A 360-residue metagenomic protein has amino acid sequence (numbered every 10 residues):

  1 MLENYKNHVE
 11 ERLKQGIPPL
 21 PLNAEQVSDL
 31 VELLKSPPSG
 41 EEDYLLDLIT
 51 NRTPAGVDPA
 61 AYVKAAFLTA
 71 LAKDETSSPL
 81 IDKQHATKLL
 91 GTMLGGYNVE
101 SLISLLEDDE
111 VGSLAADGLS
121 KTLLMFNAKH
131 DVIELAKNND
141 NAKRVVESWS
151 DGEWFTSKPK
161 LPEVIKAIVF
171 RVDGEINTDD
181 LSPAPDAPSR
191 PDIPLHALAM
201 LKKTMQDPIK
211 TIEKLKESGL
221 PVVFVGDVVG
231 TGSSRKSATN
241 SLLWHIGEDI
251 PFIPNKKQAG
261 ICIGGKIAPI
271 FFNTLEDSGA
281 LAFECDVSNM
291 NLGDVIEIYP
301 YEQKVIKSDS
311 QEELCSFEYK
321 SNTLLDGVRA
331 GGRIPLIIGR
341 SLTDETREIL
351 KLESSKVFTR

Functional and structural regions predicted by a protein language model:
L2-V31, S36, L324-V328, R333-I337: Amphipathic alpha-helical packing elements
L2-Y5, K121-F155: Eukaryotic acidic, Ser/Thr-rich intrinsically disordered low-complexity regions
Q15-L20, E42-P59, L80-G95, S101-S104 (+2 more regions): Structural detector for internal amphipathic alpha-helices that build alpha-solenoid repeat scaffolds
A24-E32, A55-D74, L94-L106, M125-A136: Amphipathic alpha-helical scaffolding segments comprising HEAT/armadillo-like alpha-solenoid repeats
S36-G40, K73-I81, S104-G112, A136-D140: Short coil turns that connect the paired helices of HEAT/ARM alpha-solenoid repeats
R144-E163, Y299-R360: Intein/HINT protein-splicing elements and their conserved insertion hotspots or analogous self-processing inserts
V146-G219: Conserved, function-defining core regions and hallmark residues within catalytic/recognition domains
A187-I306, Q311-S316: Feature captures the catalytic cores and cofactor-binding loops of soluble hydro-lyases/lyases that act on carboxylate
